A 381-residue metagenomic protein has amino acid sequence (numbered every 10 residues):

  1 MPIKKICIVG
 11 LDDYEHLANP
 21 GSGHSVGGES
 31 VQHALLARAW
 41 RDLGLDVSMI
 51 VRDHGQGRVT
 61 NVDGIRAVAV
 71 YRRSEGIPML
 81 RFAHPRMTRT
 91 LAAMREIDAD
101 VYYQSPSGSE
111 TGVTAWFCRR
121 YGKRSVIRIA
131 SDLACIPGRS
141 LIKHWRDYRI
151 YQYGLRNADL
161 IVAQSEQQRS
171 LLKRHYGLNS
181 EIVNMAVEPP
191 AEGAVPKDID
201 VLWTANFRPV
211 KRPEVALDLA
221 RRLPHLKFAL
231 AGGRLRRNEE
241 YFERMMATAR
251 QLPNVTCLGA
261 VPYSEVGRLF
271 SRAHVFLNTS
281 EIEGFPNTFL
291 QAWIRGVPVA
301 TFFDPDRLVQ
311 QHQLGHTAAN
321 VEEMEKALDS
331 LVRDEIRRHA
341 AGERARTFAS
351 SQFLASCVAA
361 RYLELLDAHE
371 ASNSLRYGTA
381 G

Functional and structural regions predicted by a protein language model:
M1-G55, R221, G381: N-terminal subdomain of nucleotide-sugar transferases
K5-C7, G193-L223, F228-A231: Conserved donor-binding/catalytic core segment of Leloir-type glycosyltransferases
P85, R124, A134-Y153, N157 (+1 more regions): Nucleotide-sugar donor phosphate/pyrophosphate-binding loop at the beta->alpha transition of glycosyltransferases
Y102-K123, I127-I129: An aromatic- and histidine-rich active-site surface loop
Y148-A191: Donor nucleotide-sugar binding/catalytic pocket of nucleotide-sugar-dependent glycosyltransferases
S170, K227-N254, E265: Short, structured helix-loop element that forms part of the nucleotide-activated donor/catalytic region
E281: Aromatic "clamp/platform" in nucleotide-sugar-dependent glycosyltransferases that forms part of the donor/acceptor
I294-F302: Short hydrophobic beta-strand element within catalytic cores of glycosyltransferases and related nucleotide-activated
